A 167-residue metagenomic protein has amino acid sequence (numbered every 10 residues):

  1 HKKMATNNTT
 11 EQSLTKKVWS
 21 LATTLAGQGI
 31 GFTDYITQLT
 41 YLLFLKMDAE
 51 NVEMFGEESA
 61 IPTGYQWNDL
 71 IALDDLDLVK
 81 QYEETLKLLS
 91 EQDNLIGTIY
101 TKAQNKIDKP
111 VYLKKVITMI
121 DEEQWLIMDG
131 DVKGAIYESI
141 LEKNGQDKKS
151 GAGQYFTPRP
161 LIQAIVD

Functional and structural regions predicted by a protein language model:
H1-D167: Non-catalytic, mostly N-terminal accessory regions of nucleic-acid modification and defense proteins
